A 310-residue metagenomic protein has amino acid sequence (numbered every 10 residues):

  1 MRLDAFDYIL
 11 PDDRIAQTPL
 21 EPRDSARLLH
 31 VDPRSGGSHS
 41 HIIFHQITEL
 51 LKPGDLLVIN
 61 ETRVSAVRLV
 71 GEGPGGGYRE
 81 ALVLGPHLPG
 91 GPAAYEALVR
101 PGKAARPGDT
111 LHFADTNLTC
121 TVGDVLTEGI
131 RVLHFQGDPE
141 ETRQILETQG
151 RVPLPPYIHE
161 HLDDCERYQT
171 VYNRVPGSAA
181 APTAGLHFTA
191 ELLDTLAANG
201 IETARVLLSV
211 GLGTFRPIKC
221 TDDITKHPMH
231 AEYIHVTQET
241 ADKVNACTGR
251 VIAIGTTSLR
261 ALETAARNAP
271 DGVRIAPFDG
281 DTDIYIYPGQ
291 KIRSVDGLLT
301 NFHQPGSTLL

Functional and structural regions predicted by a protein language model:
M1-L310: Surface-exposed, charge/polar-rich loops and edge strands
